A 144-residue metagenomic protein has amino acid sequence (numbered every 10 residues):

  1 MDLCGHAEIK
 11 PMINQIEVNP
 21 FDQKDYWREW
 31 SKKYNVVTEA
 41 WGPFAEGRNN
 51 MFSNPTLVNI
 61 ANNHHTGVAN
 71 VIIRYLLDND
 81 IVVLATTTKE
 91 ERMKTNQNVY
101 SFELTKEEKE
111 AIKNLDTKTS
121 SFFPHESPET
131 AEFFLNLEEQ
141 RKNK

Functional and structural regions predicted by a protein language model:
M1-K144: Beta/alpha (TIM)-barrel catalytic core signal, keyed to glycine-rich beta->alpha loops juxtaposed to Asp/Glu that bind
